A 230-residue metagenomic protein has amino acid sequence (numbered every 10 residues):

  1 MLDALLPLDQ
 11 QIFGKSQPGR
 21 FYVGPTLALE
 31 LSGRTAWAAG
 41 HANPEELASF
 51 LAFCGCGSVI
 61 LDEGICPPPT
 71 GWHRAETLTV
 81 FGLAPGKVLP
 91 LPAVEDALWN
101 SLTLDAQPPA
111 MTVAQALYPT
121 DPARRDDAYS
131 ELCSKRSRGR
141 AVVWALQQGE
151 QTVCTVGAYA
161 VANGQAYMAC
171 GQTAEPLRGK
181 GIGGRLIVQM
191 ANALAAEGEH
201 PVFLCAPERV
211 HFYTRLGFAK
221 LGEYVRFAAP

Functional and structural regions predicted by a protein language model:
M1-F13, T79-F81, G86-Y129: Short amphipathic alpha-helix that is part of the acyltransferase structural core
M1-P67, A123: N-terminal charged segments
S32-W37, A160-A169, R178: A conserved beta-turn-beta hairpin within the catalytic core of GNAT-like acetyltransferases that forms part
A39-L98, L102, C205, V225-A229: Acyl-donor-binding surface of acyltransferase catalytic domains
N43-F50, A169, T173-E175, G179-A196 (+1 more regions): Conserved acetyl-CoA-binding loop-helix of GNAT-fold acetyltransferases
P67-T70, F212-T214, F218: Conserved active-site tyrosine of GNAT-family acetyltransferases
R124-Q172: A conserved beta-strand-loop-helix scaffold within acyl/acetyltransferase catalytic domains
M168, H200-C205: Conserved hydrophobic beta-strand within the GNAT/NAT acetyltransferase core sheet that lines the active-site cleft
